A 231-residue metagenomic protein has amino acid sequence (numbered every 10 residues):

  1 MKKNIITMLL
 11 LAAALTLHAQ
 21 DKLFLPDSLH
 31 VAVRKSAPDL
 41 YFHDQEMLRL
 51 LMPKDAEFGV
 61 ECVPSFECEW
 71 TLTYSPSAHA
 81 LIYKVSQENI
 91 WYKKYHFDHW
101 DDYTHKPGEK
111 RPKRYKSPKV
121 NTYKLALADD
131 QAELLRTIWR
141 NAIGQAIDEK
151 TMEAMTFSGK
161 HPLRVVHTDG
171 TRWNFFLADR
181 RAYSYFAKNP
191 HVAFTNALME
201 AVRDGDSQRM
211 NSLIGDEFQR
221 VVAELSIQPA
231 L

Functional and structural regions predicted by a protein language model:
M1-F24: Bacterial Sec-dependent N-terminal signal peptides
Q20-L231: Function-determining sites in protein domains
